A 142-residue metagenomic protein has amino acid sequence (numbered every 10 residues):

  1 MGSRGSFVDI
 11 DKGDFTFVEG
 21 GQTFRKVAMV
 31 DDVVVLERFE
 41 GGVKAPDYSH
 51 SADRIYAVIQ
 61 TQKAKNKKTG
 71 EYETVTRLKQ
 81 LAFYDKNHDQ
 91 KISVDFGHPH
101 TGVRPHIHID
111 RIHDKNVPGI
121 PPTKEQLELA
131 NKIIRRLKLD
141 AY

Functional and structural regions predicted by a protein language model:
M1-R4: Non-Sec secretion/translocation targeting segments of pathogen effectors
F7-Y142: Catalytic toxin/effector domains delivered as secreted proteins or via bacterial secretion systems
